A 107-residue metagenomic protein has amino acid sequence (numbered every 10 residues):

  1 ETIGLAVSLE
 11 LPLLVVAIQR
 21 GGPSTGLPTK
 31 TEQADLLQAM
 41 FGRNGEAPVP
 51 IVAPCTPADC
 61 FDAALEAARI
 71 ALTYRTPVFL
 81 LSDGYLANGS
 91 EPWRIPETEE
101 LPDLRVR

Functional and structural regions predicted by a protein language model:
E1-A39, P50-A71: Thiamine diphosphate
G42-A47: Conserved catalytic cysteine-centered active-site region of acyl-thioester-dependent Claisen-condensing enzymes
R75-R107: Conformationally flexible catalytic loops at phosphate/diphosphate-handling active centers
